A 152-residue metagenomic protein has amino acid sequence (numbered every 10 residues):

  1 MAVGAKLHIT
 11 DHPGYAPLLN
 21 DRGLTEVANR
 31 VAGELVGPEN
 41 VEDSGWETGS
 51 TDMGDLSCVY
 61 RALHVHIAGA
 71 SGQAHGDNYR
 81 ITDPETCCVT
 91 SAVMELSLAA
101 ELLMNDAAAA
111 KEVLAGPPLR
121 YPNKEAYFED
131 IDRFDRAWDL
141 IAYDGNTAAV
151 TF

Functional and structural regions predicted by a protein language model:
M1-F152: Metal-dependent amide/peptide-bond hydrolase catalytic core, centered on the "pita-bread" metallohydrolase fold
